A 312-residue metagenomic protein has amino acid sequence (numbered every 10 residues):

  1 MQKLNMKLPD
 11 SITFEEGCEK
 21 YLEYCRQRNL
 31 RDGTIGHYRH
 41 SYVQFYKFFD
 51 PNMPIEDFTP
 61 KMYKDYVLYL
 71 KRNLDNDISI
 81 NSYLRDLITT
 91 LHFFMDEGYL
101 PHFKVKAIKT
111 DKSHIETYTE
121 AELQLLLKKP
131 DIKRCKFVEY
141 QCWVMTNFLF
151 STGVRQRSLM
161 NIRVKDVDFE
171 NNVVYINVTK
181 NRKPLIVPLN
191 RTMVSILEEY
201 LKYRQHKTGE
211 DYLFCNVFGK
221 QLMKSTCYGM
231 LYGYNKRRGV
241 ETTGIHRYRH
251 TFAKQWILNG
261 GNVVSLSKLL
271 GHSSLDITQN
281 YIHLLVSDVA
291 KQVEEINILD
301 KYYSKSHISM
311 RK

Functional and structural regions predicted by a protein language model:
M1-K312: Conserved catalytic core of the tyrosine transesterase superfamily
